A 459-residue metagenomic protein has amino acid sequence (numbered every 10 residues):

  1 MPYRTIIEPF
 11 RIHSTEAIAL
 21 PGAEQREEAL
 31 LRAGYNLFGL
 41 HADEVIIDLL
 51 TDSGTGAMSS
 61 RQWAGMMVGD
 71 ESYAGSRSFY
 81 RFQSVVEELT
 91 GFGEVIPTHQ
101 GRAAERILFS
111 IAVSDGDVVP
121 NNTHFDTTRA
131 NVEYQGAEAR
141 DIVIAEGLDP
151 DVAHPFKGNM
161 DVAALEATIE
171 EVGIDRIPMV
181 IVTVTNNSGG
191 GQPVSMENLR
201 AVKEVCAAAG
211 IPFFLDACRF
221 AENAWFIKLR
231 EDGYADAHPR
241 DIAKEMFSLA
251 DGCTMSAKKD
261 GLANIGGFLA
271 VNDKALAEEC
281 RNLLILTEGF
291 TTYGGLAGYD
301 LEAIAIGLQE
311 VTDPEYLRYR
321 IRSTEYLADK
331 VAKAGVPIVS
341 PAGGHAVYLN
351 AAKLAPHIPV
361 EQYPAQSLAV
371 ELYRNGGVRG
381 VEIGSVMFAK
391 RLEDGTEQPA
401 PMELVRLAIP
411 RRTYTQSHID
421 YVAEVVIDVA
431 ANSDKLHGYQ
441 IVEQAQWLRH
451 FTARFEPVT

Functional and structural regions predicted by a protein language model:
P2-Y35, G39, I47-G56, Q62 (+3 more regions): Conserved PLP-enzyme active-site core in the AAT-like
G22, S367-L372, I427-V429: C-terminal, active-site-flanking charged/polar segments
S60-M67, A351: A short, surface-exposed helix-loop junction/capping segment
N264-G266, G344, M402-R406: Short, solvent-exposed beta-strand edge segments and adjacent coil->beta transition regions
V271, L349-A352, I409-R411: Short beta-strand-to-loop capping motifs
E278, P356-P364, R412-Y421: Short, conserved charged micro-motifs
T292-L301, G307-V370, R374-P401, H437-Q446: Conserved small-domain helix->loop->beta segment predominantly found in fold-type I
V311, N375, M387-T459: PLP-dependent enzyme catalytic core of the Aspartate aminotransferase-like
